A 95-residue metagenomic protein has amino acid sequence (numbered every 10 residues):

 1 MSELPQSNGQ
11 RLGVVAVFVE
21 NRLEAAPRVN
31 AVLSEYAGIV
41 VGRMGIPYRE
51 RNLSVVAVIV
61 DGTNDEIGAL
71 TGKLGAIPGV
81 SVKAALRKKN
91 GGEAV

Functional and structural regions predicted by a protein language model:
M1-V95: Long, contiguous binding/interaction regions
